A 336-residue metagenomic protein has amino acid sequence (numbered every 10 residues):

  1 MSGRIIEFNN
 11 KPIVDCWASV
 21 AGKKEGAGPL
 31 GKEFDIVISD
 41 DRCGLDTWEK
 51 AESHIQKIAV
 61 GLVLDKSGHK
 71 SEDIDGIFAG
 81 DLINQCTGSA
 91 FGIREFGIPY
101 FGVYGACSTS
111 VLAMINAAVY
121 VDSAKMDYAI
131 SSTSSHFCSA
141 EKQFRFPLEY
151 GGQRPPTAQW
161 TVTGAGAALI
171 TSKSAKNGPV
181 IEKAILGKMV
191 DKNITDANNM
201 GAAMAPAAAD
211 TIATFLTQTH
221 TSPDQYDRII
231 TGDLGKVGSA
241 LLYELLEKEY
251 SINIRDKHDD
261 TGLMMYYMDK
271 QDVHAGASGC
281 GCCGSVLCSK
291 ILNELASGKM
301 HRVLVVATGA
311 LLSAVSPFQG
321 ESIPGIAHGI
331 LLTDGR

Functional and structural regions predicted by a protein language model:
M1-E49, P147-T214, Q218-T221, R255-L263 (+3 more regions): Condensing-enzyme catalytic core mediating Claisen C-C bond formation in acyl metabolism
G3-N9, I13-D15, S19-P29, K57 (+5 more regions): Claisen-condensing/thiolase-fold acyl-transfer catalytic domains that form or cleave C-C bonds in fatty acid
R42, E49-L62: N-terminal, Lys/Arg-enriched amphipathic/low-complexity engagement segments that precede the first folded domain
Q56-I98: Membrane helical hairpin/interfacial module
A59-I74, T211-Q225, E294-L295: Phosphate/pyrophosphate-binding loops at sites that engage ATP/ADP/AMP, CoA/4′-phosphopantetheine, polyphosphate
E72, S123-S132, G178-P179: Short secondary-structure capping/junction motifs at helix and strand boundaries
C86-T87, F137-K142, N177-G178, K188-N193 (+2 more regions): Short, well-ordered, mixed-charge alpha-helical segments that flank or form enzyme active sites
M126, A140-E141, E149-Y150: Membrane-interface helix-loop-helix junctions at boundaries between adjacent transmembrane segments
